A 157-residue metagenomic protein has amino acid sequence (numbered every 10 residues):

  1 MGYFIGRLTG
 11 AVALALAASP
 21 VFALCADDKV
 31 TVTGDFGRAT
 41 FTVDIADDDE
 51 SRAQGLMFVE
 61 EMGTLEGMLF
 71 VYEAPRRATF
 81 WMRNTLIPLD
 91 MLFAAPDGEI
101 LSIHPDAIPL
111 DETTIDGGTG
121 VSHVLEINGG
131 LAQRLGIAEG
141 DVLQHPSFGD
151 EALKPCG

Functional and structural regions predicted by a protein language model:
M1-G10: Bacterial N-terminal signal peptides that target proteins for export
A18-P20: N-terminal signal peptide c-region/cleavage motif recognized by signal peptidases
L24-G157: Compact, glycine-rich, soluble single-domain proteins
